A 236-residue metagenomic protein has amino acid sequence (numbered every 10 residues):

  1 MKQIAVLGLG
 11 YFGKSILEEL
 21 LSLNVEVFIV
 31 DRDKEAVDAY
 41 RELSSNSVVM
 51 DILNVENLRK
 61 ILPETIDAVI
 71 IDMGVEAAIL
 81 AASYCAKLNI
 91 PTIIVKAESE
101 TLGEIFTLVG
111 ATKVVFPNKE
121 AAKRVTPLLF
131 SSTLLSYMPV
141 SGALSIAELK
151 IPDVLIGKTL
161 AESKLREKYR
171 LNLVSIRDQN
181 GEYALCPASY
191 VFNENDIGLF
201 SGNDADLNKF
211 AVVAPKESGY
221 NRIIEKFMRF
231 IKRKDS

Functional and structural regions predicted by a protein language model:
M1-S236: Cytosolic regulatory regions of ion transport systems
